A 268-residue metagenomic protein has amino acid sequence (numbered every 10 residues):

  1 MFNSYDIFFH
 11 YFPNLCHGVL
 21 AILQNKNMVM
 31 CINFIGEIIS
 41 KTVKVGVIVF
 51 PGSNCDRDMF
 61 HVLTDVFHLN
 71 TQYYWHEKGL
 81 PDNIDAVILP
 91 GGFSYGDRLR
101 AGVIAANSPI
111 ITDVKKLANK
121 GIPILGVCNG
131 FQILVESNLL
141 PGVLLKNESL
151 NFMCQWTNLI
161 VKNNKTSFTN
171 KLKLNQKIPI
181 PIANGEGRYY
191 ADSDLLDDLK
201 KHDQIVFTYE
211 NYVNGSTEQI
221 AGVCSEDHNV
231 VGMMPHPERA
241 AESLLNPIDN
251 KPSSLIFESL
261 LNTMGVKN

Functional and structural regions predicted by a protein language model:
M1-V127, V135-P141, L145-M153, I160 (+4 more regions): N-terminal beta1-alpha1 cap of cysteine-dependent amidohydrolase-like domains
S40-K44, S94-Y95, R100-G102, I110 (+8 more regions): Flexible phosphate-sensing "switch/lid" loops adjacent to ATP/NTP-binding sites across phosphate-transfer
T71-Y73, I124, I180, G222 (+1 more regions): Conserved beta-strand scaffold positions in the cores of enzyme catalytic domains, especially in NTP/NDP-utilizing
G92-F93, G130, G185, P237: Active-site metal-binding loops of divalent metal-dependent hydrolases
K120-G121, K201-H202, E226: Structured helix-beta-strand junction loops
L139-Q219: Pocket-forming structural segment of enzyme catalytic cores
I220-P247: A glycine-centered loop/beta-turn motif at secondary-structure junctions
